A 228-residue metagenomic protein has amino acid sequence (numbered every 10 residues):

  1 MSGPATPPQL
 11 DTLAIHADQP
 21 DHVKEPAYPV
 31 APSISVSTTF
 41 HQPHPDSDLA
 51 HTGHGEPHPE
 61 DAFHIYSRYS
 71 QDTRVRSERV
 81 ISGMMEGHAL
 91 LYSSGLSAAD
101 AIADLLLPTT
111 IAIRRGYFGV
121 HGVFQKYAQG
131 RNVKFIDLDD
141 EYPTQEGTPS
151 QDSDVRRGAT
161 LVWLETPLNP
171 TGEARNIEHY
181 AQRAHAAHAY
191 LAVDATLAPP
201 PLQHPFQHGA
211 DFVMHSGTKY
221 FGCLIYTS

Functional and structural regions predicted by a protein language model:
S2-P7, H16-V23, H88-S228: Conserved PLP-enzyme active-site core in the AAT-like
S2-T52: N-terminal amphipathic/basic leader segments beginning at the initiator methionine
L10-L13, V30-I34, A62, R131-K134 (+1 more regions): Generic structural motif recognizing short loop/turn segments at the entrances and edges of beta-strands
T12, A17, T38, Q42 (+3 more regions): Generic structural "secondary-structure junction" signal
L13, I34, H64-S67, H204 (+1 more regions): Flexible, active-site-adjacent loop/turn segments at secondary-structure boundaries
P32-S35, T39-L105, G116-A128, T148: Conserved N-terminal alpha-helix of the aminotransferase class I/II PLP-enzyme fold
